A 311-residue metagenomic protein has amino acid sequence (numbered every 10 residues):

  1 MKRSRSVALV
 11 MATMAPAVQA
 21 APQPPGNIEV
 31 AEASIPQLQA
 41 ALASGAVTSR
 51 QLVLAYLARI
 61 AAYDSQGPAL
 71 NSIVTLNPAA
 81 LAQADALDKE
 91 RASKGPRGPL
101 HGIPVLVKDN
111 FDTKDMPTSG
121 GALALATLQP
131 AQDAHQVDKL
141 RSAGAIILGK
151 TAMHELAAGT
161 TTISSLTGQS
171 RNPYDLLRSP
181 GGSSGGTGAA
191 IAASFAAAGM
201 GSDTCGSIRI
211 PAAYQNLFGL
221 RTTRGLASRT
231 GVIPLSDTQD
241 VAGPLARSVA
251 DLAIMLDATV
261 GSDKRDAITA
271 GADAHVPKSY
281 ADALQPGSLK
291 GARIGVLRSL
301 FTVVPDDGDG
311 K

Functional and structural regions predicted by a protein language model:
K2-Q83: An N-terminal boundary/leader segment
A31-I35, Y63-G67, P99-K139, T160-T167 (+1 more regions): Enzymes and membrane/adaptor proteins characterized by extended Gly/Ser/Thr/Asp/Glu-rich, aromatic-dotted
E32, S49-V53, S72-V74, P99 (+8 more regions): Structural recognition of the beta-strand scaffold that forms the well-ordered cores of secreted hydrolase catalytic
L38-S44, A55, R59-Q66, Q83-E90 (+4 more regions): Structured segments of extracytoplasmic/periplasmic soluble domains in secreted or envelope-associated proteins
G45, K108, S248: Short, conserved phosphate/pyrophosphate- and ester-handling motifs at nucleotide-, phospho-/glycolipid
A46-L52, S65-T75, A92-H101, K150 (+1 more regions): Surface-exposed patches in mature extracellular/periplasmic domains of secreted proteins
L128-S262: Short glycine/serine-rich loop segments
R221-K311: A short helix-breaking turn/cap at a secondary-structure junction
